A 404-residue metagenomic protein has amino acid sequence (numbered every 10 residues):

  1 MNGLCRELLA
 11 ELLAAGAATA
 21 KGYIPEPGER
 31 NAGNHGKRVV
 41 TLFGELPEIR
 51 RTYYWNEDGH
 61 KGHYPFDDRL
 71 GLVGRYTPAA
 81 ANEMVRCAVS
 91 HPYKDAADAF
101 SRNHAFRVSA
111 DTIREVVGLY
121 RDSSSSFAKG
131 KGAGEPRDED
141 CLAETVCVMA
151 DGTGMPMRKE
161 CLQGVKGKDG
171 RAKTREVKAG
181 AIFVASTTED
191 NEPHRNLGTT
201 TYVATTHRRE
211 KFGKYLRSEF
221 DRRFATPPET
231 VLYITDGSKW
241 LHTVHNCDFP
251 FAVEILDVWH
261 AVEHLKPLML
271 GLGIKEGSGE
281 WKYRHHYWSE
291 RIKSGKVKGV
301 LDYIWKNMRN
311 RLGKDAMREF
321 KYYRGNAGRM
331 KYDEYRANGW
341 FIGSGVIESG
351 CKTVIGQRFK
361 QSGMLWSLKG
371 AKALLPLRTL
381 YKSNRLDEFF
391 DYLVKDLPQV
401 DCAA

Functional and structural regions predicted by a protein language model:
M1-A10, A14, T52-A404: Catalytic center-proximal scaffold of phosphoryl-transfer enzymes
A18-V73: An N-terminal low-complexity regulatory-tail signal and nearby short nucleic-acid-interaction modules
